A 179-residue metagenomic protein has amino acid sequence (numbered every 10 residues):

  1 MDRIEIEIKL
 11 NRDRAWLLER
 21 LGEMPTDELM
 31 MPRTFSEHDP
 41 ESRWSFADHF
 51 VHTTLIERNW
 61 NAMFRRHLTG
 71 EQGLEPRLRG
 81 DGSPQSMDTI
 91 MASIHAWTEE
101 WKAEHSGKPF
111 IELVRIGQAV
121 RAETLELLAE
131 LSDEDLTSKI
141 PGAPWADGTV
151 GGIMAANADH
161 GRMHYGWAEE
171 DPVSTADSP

Functional and structural regions predicted by a protein language model:
D2: Short Lys/Arg-rich basic patches
E7, N11, A15-L18, M30-H95 (+1 more regions): Short, contiguous alpha-helical
K9, A103-A119: A short, structured beta-strand-centered segment in the mid-to-C-terminal lobe of catalytic cores from group-transfer
T26-D27: Short amphipathic alpha-helical segments and their helix-coil junctions
E37, W97-H105: A short small-residue
